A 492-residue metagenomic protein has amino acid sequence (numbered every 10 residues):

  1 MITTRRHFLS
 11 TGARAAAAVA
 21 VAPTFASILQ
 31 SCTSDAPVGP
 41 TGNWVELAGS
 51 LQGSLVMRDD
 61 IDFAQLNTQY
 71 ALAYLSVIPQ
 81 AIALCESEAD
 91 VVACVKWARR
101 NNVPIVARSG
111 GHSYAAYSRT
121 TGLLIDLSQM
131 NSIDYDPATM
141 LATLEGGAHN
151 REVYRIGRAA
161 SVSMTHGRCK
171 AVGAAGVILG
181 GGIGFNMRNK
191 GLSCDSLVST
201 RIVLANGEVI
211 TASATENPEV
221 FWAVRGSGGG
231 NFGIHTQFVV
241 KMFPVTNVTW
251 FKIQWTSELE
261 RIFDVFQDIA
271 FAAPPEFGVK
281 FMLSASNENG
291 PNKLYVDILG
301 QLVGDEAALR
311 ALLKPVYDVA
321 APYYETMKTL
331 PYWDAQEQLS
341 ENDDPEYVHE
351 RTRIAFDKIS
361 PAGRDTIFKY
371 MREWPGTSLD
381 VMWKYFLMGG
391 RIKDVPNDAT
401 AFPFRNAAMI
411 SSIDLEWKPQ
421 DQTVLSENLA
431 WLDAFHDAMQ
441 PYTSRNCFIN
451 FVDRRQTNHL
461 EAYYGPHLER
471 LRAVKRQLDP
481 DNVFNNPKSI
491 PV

Functional and structural regions predicted by a protein language model:
I2-V492: Soluble FAD-dependent oxygen oxidases
